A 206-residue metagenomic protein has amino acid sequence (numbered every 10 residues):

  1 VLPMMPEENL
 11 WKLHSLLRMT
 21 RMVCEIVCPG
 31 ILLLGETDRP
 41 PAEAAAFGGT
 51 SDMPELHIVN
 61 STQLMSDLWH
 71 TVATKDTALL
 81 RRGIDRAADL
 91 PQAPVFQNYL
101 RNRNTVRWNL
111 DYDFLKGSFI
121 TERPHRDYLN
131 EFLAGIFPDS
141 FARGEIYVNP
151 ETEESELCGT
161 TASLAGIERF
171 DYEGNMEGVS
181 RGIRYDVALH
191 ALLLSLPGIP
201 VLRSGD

Functional and structural regions predicted by a protein language model:
V1-D206: Active-site and adjacent substrate-binding regions of carbohydrate-active enzymes
